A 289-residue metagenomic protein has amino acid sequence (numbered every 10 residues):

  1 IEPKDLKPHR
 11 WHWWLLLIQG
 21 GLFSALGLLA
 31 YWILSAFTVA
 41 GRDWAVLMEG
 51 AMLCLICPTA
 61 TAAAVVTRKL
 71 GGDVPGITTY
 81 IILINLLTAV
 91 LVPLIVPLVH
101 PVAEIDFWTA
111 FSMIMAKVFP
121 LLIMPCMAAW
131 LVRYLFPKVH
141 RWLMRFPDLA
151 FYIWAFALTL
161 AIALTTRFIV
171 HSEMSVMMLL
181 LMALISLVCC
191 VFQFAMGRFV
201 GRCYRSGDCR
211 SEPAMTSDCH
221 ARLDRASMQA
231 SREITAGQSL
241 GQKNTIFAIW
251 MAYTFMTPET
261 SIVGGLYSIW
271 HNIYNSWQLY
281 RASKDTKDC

Functional and structural regions predicted by a protein language model:
I1-C289: Alpha-helical transmembrane segments of multi-pass small-molecule/ion transporters
